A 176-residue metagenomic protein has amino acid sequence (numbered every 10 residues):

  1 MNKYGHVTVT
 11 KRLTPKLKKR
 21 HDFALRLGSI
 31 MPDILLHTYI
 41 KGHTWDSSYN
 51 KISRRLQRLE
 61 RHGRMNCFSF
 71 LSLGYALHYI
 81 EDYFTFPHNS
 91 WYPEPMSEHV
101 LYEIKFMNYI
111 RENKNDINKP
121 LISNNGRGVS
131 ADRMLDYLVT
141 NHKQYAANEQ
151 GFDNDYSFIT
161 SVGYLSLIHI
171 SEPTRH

Functional and structural regions predicted by a protein language model:
M1-L25: A metal-dependent hydrolase signature that marks the N-terminal structural subdomain at the beginning of catalytic folds
H6, H78, H169: Histidine-centered divalent metal-coordination motifs
V7, L71-G74, S157, S161: Non-catalytic, well-ordered alpha-helical scaffold segments
T8, R12, S161-S166: Amphipathic alpha-helical segments that form well-ordered structural scaffolds and often line/cohere around active
K18-K19, G63-F68, G151-S157: Structural motif
L25, M31, L35-L71, A76 (+1 more regions): Functional transmembrane or membrane-interface alpha-helices that line membrane-embedded catalytic, ligand-binding
M107-L165: Primarily interfacial, aromatic-capped hydrophobic alpha-helices that serve as membrane anchors
S166-H176: Residue-level detector of conserved catalytic or cofactor/ligand-binding positions in enzyme active sites
